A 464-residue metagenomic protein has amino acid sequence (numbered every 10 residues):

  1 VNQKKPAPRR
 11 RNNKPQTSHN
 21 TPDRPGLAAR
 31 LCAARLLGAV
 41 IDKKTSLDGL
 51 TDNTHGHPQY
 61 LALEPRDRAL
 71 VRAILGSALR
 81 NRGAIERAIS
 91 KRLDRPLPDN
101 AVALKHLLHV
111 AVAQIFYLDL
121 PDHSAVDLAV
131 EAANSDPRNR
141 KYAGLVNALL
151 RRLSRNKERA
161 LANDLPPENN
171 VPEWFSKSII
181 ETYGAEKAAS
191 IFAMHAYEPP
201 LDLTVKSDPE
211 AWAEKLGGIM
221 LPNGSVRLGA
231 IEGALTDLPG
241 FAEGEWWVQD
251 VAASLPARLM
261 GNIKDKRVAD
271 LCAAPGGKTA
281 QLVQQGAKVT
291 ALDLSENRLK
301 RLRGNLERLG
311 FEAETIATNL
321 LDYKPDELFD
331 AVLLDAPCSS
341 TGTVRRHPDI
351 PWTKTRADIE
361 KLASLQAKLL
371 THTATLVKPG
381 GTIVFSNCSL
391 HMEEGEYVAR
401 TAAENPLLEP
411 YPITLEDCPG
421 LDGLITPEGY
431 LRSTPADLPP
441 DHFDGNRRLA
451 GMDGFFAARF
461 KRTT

Functional and structural regions predicted by a protein language model:
V1-T464: S-adenosylmethionine
